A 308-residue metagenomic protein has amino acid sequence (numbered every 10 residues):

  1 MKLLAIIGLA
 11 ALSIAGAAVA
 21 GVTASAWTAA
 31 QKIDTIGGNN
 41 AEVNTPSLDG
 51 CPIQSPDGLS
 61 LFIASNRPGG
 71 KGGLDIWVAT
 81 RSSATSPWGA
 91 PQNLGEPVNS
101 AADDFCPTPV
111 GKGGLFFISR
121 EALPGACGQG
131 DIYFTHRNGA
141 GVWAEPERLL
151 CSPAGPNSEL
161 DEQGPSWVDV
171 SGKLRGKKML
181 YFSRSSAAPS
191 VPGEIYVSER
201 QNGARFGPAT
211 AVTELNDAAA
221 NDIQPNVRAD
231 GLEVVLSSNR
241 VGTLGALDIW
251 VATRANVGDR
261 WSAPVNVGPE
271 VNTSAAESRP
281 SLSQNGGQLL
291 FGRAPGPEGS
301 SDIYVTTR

Functional and structural regions predicted by a protein language model:
A5-G16: Bacterial N-terminal signal peptides
A20-R308: Short, conserved micro-motifs composed of acidic
